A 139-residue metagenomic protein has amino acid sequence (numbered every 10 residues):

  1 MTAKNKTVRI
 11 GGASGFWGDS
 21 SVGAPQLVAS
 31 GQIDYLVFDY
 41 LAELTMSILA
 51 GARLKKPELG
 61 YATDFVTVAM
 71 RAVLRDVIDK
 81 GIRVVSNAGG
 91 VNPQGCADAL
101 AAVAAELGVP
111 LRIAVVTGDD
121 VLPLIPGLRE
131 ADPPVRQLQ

Functional and structural regions predicted by a protein language model:
T2-D132, Q137: Metallocofactor- and cofactor-centric catalytic cores in central/energy metabolism, strongly enriched
